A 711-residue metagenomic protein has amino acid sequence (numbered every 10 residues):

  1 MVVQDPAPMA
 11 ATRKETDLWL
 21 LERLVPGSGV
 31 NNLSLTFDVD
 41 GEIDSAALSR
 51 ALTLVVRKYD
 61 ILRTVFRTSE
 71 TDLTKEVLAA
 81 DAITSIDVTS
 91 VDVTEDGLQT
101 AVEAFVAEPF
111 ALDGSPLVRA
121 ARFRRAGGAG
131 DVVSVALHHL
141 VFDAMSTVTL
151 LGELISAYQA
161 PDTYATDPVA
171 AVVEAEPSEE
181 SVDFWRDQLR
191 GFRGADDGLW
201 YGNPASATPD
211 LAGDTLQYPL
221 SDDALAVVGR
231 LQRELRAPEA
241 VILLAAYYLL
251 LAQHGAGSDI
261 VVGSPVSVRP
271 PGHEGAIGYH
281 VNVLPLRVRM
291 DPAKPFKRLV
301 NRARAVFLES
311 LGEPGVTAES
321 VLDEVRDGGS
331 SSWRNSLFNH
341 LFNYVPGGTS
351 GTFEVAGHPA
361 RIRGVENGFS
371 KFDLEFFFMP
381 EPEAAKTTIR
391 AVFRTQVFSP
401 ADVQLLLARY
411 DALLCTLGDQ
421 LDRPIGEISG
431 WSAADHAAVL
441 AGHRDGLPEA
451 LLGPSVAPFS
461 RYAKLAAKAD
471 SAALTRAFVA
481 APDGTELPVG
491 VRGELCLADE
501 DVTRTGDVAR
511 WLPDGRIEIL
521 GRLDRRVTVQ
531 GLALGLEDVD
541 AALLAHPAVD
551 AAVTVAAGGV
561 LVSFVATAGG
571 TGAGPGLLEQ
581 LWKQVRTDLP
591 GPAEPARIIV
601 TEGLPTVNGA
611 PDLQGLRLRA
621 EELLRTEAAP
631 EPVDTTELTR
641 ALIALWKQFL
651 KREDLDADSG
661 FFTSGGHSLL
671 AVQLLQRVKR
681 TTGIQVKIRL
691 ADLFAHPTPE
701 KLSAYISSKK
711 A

Functional and structural regions predicted by a protein language model:
M1, T74-E76, C415-D419, R423-P424 (+2 more regions): Phosphopantetheine-dependent thiolation modules in NRPS/PKS and related acyl-activating systems
M1-A10, L308, V345-E354, P400-A466 (+2 more regions): Flexible, non-catalytic linker and terminal segments flanking ANL/adenylate-forming cores
M1-P26, S49-D96, P116, T166-D214 (+4 more regions): Short amphipathic alpha-helices and their capping loops
A7-A11, H138, F142, E427-S432 (+5 more regions): Glycine-rich loop motifs involved in handling phospho/adenylate chemistry
M9-R23, D44, D96-A101, T147-V148 (+10 more regions): AMP-binding/adenylate-forming domain of the ANL superfamily
T16-V25, S34-E42, L52-L54, T68 (+18 more regions): Adenylate-forming
G351, S455-V633: AMP-dependent adenylate-forming
